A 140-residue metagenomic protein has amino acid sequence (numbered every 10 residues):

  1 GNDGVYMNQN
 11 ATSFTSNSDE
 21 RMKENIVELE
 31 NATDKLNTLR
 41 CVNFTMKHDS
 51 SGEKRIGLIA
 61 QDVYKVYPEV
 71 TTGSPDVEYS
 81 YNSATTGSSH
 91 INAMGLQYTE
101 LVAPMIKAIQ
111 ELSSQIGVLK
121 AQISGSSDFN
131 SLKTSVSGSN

Functional and structural regions predicted by a protein language model:
G1-Y98, Q115-Q122, S127-G138: C-terminal intramolecular chaperone/autoprocessing and neck/assembly modules of extracellular spikes and adhesins
M105-Q115: Extended amphipathic alpha-helical segments enriched in small hydrophobics
